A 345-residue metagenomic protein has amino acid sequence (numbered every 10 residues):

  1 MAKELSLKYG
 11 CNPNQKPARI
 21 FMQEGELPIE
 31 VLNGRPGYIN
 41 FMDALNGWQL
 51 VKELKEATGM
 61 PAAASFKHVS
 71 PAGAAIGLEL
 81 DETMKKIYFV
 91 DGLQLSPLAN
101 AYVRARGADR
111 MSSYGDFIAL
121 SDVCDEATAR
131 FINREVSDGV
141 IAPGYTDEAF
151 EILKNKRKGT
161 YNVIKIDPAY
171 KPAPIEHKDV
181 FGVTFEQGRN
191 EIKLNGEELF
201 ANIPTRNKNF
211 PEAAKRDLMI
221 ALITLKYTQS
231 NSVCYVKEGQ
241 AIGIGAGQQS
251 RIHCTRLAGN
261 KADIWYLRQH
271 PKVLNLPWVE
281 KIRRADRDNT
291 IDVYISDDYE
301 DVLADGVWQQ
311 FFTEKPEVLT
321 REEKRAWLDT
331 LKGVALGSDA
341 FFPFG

Functional and structural regions predicted by a protein language model:
M1-G196, A214-S232: Active-site loops and adjacent core secondary-structure elements that bind or stabilize anionic groups
Q23-R35, A108-Y114, Q187-K208, A241 (+2 more regions): Gly-rich Lys/Arg/Thr-decorated short loops/hinges at beta-loop-alpha junctions or inter-strand turns that position
L32-P36, Y88-G92, I203-F210, Q248 (+1 more regions): Glycine-rich tight-turn/loop motif centered on a GG-T
A72-R110, I242-T330, A340: Glycine- and Gly-Pro-enriched alpha-helical subdomains that act as flexible, kink-prone "lid/hinge" or packing modules
E126, I252, F344: Loop/helix-junction capping segments adjacent to catalytic residues or to phosphate/diphosphate-binding pockets
P174-F210, R268-R287: Substrate-contacting helices/loops that form the catalytic groove of nucleic-acid and nucleotide-polymer processing
K237: A cytosolic small-molecule/anion-sensing beta-strand core signal
L336-G345: C-terminal structured "cap/appendage" subdomains that terminate the fold
